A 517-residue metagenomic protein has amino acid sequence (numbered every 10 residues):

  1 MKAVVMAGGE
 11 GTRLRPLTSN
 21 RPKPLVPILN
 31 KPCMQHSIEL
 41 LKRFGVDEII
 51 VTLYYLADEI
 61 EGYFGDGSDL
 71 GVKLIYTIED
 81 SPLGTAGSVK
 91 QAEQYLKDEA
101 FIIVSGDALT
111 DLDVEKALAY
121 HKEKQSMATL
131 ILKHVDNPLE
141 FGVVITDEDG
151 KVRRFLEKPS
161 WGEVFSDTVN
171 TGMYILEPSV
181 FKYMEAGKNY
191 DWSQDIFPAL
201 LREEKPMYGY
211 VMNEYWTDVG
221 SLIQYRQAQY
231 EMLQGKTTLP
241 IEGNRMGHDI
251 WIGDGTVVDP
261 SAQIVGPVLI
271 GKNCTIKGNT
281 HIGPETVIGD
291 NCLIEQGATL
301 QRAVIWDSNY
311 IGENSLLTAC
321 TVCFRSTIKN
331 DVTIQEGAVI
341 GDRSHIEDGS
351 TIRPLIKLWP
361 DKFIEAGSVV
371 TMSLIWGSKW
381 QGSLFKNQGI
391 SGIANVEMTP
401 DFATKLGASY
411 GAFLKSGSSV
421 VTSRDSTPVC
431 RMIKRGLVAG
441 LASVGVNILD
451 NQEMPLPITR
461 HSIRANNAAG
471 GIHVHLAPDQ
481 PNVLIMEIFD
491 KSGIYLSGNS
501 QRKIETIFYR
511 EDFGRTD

Functional and structural regions predicted by a protein language model:
M1-E61: N-terminal glycine-rich phosphate-binding loop and ensuing alpha1 helix
V46, A100-I102, L109, E115-K122 (+2 more regions): Catalytic-core segments of class I nucleotidyltransferases/pyrophosphorylases that form NMP-activated intermediates
D47, E99, M127, S418 (+1 more regions): Short acidic/polar active-site loop segments enriched in Thr and Asp
E61-E148, E185: Conserved beta-loop-beta/alpha segment of the NTase-like Rossmann-fold superfamily that binds/positions NTPs
K188, L201-T299: Extended, small-residue-rich solenoid/repeat segments and analogous flexible loops that form exposed scaffolds
E295-I390, A394: Glycine-rich hexapeptide-repeat left-handed beta-helix
L384-D517: Gly/Ser-rich phosphate-binding catalytic loop and adjacent alpha/beta segment that cradle a phosphoryl group at enzyme
